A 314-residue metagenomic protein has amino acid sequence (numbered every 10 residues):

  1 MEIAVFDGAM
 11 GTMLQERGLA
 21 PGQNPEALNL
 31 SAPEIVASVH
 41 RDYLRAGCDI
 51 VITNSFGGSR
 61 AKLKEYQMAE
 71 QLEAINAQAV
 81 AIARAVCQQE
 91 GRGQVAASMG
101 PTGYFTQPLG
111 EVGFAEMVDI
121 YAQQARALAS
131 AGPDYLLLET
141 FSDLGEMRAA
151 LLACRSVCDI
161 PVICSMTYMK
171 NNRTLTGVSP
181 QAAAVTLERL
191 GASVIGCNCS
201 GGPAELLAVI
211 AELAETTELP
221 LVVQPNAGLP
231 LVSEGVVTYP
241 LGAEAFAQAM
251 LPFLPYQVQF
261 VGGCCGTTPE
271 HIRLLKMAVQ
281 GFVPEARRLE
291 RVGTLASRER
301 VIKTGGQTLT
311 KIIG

Functional and structural regions predicted by a protein language model:
M1-G314: Domain-level signal for soluble alpha/beta catalytic cores
